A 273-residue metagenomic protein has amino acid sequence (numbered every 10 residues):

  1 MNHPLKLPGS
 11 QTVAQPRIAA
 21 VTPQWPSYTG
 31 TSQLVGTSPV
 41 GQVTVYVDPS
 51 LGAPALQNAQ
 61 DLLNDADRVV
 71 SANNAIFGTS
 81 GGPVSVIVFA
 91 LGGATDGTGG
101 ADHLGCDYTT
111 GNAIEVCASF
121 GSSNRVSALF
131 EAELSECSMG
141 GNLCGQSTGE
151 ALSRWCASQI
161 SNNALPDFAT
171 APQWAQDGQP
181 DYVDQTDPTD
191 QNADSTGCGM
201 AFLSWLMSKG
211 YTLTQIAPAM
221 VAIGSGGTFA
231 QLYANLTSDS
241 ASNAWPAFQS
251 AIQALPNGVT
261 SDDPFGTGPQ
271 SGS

Functional and structural regions predicted by a protein language model:
M1-L134, S138-G145, C156, N243-W245: Zn2+-dependent metallopeptidase catalytic core
N2, V13, S225-S273: Beta/coil-rich, acidic/histidine-enriched accessory regions frequently appended to metallopeptidases
V69, N142-A193: Post-HExxH zinc-binding segment in Zn-dependent metallohydrolases
V70-F77, E133-L134, S138-N142, C156-A164 (+6 more regions): Sec/Tat-exported extracytoplasmic proteins
S80-P83, N124, S161-A169, K209-A217: Structural helix-adjacent loops and short alpha-helical linkers that scaffold large soluble proteins
G93-G100, I160-P166, G226-Q231: Secretory-pathway/luminal and periplasmic proteins that interact with or process carbohydrate-rich
A94-G100, P180-Q191, T267-Q270: Surface-exposed intrinsically disordered loops and tails
C156, T196-Q249: Extracytoplasmic, non-cytosolic globular domains
